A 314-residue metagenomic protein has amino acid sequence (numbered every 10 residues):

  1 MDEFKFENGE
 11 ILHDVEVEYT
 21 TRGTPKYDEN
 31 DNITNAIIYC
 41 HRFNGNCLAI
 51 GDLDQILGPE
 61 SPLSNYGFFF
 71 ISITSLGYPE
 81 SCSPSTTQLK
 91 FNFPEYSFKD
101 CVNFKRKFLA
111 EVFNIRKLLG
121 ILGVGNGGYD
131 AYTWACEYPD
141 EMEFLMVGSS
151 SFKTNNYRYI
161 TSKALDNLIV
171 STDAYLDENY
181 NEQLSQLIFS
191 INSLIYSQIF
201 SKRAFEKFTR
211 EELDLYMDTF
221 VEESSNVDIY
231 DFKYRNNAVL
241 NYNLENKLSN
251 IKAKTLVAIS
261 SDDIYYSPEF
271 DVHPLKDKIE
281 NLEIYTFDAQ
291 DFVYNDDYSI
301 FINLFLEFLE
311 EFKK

Functional and structural regions predicted by a protein language model:
M1-P25: N-terminal cap/lid segment of alpha/beta-hydrolase-fold proteins
T20-P84: N-terminal cap/lid subdomain of alpha/beta-hydrolase-fold enzymes
K99-G120: Conserved acidic catalytic loop of the alpha/beta-hydrolase fold
R116-Y157: Conserved hydrolase catalytic core segment
M146-Y175: Flexible "cap/lid" loop of the alpha/beta hydrolase fold
D166-L256, Y266: Alpha/beta-hydrolase
I264-F270: Conserved alpha/beta-hydrolase "acid-adjacent" motif
E280-K314: Catalytic active-site module of serine/aspartate enzymes centered on a nucleophile-bearing elbow/loop
